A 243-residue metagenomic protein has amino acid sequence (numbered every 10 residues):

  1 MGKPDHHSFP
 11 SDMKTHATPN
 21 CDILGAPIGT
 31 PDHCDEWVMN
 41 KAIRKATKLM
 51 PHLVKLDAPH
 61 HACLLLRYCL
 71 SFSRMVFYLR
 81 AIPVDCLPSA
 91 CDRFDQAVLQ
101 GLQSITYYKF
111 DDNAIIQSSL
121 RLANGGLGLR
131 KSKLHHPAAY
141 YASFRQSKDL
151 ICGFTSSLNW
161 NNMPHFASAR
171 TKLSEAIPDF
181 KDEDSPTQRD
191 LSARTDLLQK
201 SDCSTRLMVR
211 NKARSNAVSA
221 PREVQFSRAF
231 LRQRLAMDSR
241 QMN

Functional and structural regions predicted by a protein language model:
M1-G2, N20-F154: Non-catalytic, peripheral interaction segments enriched in hydrophobic/basic residues
M1-P19: Short, conserved micro-motifs composed of acidic
S8, D12-K14, G25, Q103-Y107 (+3 more regions): Glycine-centered secondary-structure boundary/capping sites
I82-V84, A138-N243: Charged boundary/loop elements
